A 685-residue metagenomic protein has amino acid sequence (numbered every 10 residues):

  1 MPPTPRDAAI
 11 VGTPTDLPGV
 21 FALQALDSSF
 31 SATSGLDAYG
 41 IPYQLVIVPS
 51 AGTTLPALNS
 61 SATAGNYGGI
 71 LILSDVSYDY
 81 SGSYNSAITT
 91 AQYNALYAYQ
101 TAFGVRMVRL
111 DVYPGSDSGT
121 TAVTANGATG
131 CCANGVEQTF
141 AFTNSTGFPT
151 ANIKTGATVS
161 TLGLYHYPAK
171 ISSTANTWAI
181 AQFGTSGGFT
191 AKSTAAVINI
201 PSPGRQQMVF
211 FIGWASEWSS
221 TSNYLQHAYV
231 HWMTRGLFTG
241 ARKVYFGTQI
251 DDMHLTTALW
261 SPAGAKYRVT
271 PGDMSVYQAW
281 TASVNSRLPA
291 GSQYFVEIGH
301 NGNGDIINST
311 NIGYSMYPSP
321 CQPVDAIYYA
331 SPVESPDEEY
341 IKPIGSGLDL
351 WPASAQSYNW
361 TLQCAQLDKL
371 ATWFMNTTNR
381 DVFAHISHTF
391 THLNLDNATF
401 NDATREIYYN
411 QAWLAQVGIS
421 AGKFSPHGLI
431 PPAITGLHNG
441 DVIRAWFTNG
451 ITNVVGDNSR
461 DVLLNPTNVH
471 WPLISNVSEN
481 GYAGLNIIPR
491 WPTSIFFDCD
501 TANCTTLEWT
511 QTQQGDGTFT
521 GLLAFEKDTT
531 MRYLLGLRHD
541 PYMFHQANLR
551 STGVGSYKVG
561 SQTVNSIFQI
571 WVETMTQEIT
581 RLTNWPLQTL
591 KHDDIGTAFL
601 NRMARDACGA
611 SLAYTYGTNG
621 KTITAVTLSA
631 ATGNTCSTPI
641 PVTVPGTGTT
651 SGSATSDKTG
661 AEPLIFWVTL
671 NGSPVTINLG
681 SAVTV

Functional and structural regions predicted by a protein language model:
M1-G19, I327-N359, T622-V626, T684-V685: Fungal extracellular Ser/Thr-rich, low-complexity intrinsically disordered regions
F21-R109, G115-D117: Helical hinge/lid and interdomain linker segments adjacent to catalytic or ligand-binding clefts that mediate domain
S34-A38, N66-Y67, A102-V105, G163-Y245: A glycine-centered loop/beta-turn motif at secondary-structure junctions
N94-F103, L110-T121, H254-A258, A290-D441 (+5 more regions): Metal-dependent polysaccharide deacetylase catalytic core of the NodB/CE4 family, i.e., the active-site-bearing domain
V105-S186: An acidic, glycine-rich "communication" segment
P203, G213-S216, H227-R268, S283 (+2 more regions): Catalytic grooves of carbohydrate-active enzymes
L612-G648: Carbohydrate-binding surface patches
G660-V685: C-terminal beta-strand-rich structural cap/linker in extracellular carbohydrate-active enzymes
